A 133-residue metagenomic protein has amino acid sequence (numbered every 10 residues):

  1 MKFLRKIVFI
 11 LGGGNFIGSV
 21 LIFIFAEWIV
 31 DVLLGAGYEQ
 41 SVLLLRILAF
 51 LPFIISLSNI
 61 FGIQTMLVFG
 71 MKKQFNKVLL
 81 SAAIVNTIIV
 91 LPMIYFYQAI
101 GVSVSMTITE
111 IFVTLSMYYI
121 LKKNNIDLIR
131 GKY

Functional and structural regions predicted by a protein language model:
M1-Q40, I54, I63, G70: Specific pore-lining/lateral-gate transmembrane helices of multi-pass inner-membrane transport and insertion machines
S19, I24, L43-V68, Q74-I94 (+1 more regions): Short runs within selected transmembrane alpha-helices of multi-pass transporters and secretion channels
L33, G37, L44, Q74 (+1 more regions): Residue-level preference for alpha-helix termini and adjacent loops
N124-Y133: Interhelical loop/hinge segments that connect adjacent transmembrane helices in multipass membrane
